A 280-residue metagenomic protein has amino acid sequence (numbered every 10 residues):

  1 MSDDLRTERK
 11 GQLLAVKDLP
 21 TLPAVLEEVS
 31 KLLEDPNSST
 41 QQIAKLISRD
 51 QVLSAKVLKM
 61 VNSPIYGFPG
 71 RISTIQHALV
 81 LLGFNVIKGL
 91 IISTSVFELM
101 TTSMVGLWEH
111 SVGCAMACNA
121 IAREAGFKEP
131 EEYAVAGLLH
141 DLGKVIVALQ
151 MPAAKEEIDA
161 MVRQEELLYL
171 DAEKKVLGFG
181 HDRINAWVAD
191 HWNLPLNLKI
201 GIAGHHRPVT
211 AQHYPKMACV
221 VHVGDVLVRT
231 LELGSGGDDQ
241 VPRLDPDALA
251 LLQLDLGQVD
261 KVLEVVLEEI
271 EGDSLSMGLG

Functional and structural regions predicted by a protein language model:
M1-D159, R163, L167-P242, L279-G280: Conserved alpha-helical "signature site" that marks functionally important helical segments or helix/loop junctions
M1-S2, D260-G280: Terminal targeting/low-complexity segments that flank the catalytic cores of oxidoreductases
K56, L231, Q253, K261-L263 (+1 more regions): A ubiquitous, low-specificity "background" feature that marks scattered single residues across proteins without
D239-Q240, D247-L251: C-terminal, helix-dominated tail/subdomain
